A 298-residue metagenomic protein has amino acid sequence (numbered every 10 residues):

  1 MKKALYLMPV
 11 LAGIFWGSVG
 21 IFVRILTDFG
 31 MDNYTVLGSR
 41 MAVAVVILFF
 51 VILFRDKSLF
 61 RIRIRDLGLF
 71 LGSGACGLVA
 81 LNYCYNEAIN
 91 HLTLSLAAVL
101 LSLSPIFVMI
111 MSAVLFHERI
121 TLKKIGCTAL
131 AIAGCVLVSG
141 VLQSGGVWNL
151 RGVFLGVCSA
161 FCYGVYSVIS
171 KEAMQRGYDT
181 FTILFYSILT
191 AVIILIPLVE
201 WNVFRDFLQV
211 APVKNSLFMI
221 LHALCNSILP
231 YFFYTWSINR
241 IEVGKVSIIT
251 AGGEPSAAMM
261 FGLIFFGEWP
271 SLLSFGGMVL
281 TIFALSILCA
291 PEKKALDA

Functional and structural regions predicted by a protein language model:
M1-S39, G146-E172, I193, D297-A298: Glycine-/small-residue-enriched transmembrane alpha-helix faces in small-molecule transporters and effluxers
K3-M8, Y34-V51, G72, C127-L130 (+3 more regions): Hydrophobic alpha-helical transmembrane segments of multi-pass integral membrane proteins, especially transporters
G13, S39, N82, A97-L103 (+2 more regions): Helix-helix packing/entry segments at the starts of transmembrane helices
G20, F49-L96, L101, L137 (+1 more regions): Specific transmembrane alpha-helical segments of multi-pass solute transporters/efflux pumps, especially DMT/EamA
I21-N33, L59, E87-N90, S139-N149 (+2 more regions): Membrane-interface helix termini and inter-helical loops of multi-pass transporters
M41, G140-V141, N215, A251-A298: C-terminal-most transmembrane helix of multi-pass membrane proteins
V43-I47, L100-V114, A129-L130, T190-I194 (+2 more regions): Alpha-helical transmembrane segments of compact multi-pass small-molecule transporters, enriched in specific families
L48, M111, I120-L142, L273-E292: Hydrophobic transmembrane alpha-helices of multi-pass small-molecule transport proteins
